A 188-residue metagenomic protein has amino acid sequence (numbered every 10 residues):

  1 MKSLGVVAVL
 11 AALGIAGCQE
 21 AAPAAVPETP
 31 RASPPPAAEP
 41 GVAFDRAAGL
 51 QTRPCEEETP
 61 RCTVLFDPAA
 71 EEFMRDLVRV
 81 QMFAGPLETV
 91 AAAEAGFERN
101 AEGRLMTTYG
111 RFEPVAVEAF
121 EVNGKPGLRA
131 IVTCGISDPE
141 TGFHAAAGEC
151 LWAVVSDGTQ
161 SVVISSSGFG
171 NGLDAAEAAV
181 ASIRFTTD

Functional and structural regions predicted by a protein language model:
S3-R75, M106, H144-A146, S156-D188: N-terminal targeting sequences that direct proteins away from the cytosol to non-cytosolic compartments
A43-D45, Q51-P54, R61-L65, R79-M82 (+4 more regions): Ser/Thr- (and often Asn-) enriched beta-sheet segments in non-cytosolic proteins
T52-P60, P86-E88, I131-E140: Short, mixed-charge, low-aromatic patches
V64-G96: A short acidic-to-branched-hydrophobic micro-motif
M82-P86, F97-R104, E149-A153, S182-T186: Short, low-complexity, polar/charged sequence segments that are solvent-exposed and flexible
A84-A92, V117, E140-T141, S165-G170: Second-shell loop/turn segments in exported
T89, A93-A101, G172-A175: Short amphipathic alpha-helical segments
R99-A153: Signature of long, low-cysteine stretches enriched in small and polar/charged residues
